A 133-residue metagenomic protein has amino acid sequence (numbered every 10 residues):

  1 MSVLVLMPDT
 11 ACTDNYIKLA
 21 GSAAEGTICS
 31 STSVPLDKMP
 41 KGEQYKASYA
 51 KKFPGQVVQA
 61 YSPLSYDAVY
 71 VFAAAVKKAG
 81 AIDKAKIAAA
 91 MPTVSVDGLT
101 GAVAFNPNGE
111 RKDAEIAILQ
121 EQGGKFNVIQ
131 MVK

Functional and structural regions predicted by a protein language model:
M1-K133: Extracytosolic ligand-binding ectodomains
